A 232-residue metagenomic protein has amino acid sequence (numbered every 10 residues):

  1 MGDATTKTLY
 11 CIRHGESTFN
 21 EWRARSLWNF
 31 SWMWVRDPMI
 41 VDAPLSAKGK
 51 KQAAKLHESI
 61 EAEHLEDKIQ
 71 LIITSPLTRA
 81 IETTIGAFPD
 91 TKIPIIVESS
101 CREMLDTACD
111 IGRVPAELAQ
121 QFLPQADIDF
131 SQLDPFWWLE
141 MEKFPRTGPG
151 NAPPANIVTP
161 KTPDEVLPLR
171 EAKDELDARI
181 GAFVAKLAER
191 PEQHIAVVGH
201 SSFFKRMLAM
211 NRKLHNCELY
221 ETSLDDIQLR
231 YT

Functional and structural regions predicted by a protein language model:
G2-E98, M104, R113-Q121, E218: Active-site-proximal alpha-helix that buttresses catalytic centers in soluble enzyme cores
G2-K7, E16, V97-E165: Signature for phosphate-centric chemistry
T6-L9, I81, K92-I93, D177-T232: Active-site-adjacent alpha-helix immediately C-terminal to a catalytic or transition-state-stabilizing loop
P38-A47, P145-A178: Glycine-rich phosphate-binding "P-loop"
A53, A108-A116, L169, K173 (+2 more regions): A structural signal for well-ordered alpha-helical scaffolds and beta->alpha junctions
